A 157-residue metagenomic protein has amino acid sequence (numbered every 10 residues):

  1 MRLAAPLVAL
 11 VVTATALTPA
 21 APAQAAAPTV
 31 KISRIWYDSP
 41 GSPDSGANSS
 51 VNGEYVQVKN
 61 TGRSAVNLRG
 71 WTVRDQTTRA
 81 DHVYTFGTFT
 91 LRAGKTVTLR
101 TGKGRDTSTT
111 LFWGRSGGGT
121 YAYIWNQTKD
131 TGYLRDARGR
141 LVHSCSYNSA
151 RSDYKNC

Functional and structural regions predicted by a protein language model:
R2-L10, P19-R69, Y121-Q127, Y147-N156: A structural motif detector for short, solvent-exposed N-terminal "entry" segments of globular domains
Q24-V30, S42, D81, T88-C157: Solvent-exposed beta-edge/loop recognition patches
W36, G62, G70-T72, T77 (+2 more regions): A mature extracytoplasmic/lumenal domain signature
W36, V51-G53, Q76-T78, F112-W113: A short linear-motif detector with a strong N-terminal bias
Q57, T72, T131-Y133: Residue-level detector of beta-strand face positions
V66-L91: The feature marks short-to-medium sequence segments in extracytoplasmic or secretory-pathway proteins
